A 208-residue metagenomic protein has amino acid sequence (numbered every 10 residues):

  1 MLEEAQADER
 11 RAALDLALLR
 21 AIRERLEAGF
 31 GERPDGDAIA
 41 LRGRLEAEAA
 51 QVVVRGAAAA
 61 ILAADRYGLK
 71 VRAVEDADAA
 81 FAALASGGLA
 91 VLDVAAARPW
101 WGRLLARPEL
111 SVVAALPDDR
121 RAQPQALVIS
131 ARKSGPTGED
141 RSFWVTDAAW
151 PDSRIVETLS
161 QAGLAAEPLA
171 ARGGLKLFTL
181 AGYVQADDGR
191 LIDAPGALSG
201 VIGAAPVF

Functional and structural regions predicted by a protein language model:
M1-F208: Domain-level signature for soluble enzymes in the chorismate/prephenate branch of the shikimate pathway
